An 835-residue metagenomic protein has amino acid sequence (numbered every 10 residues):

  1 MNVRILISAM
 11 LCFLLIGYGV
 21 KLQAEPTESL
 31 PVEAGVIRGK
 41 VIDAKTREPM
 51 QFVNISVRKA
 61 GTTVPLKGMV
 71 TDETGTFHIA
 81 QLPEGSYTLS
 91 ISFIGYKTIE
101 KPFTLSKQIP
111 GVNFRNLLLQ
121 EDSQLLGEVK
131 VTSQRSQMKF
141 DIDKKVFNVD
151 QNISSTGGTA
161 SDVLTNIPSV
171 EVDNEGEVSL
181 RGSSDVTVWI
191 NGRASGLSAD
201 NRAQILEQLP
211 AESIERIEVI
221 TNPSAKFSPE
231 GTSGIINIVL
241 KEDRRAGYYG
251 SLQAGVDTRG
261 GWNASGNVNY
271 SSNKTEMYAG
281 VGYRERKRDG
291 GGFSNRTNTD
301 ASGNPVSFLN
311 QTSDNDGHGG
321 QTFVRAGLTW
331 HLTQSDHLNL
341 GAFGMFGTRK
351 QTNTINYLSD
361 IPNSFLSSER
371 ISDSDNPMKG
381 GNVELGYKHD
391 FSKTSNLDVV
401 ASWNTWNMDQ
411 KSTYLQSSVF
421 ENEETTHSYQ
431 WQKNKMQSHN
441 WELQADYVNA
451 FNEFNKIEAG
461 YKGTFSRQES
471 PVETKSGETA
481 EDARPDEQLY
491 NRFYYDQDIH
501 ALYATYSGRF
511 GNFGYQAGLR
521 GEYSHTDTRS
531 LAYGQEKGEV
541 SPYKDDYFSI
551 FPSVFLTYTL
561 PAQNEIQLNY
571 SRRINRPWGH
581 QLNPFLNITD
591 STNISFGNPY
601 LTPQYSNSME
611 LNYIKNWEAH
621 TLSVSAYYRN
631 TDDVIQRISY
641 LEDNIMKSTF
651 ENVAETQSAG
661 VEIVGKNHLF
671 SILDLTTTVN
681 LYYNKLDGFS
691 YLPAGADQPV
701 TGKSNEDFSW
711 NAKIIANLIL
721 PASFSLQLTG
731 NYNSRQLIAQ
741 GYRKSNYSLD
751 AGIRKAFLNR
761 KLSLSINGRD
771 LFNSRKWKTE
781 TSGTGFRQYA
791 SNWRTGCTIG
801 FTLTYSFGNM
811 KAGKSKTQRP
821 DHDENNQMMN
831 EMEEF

Functional and structural regions predicted by a protein language model:
P26-E28, I42-T46, N54-R58, S92-I94 (+4 more regions): Short, acidic, small-residue-rich periplasmic hinge/interaction motif at the N-terminus of Gram-negative outer-membrane
A60-T76: Short, acidic Ser/Thr/Gly-rich low-complexity loop/linker segments typical of extracellular and cell-surface proteins
A80, A160, R193-T221: Short acidic/polar hinge/loop motifs at secondary-structure boundaries that mediate gating or recognition
N113-L118, A160-V163, R202-I205, V219 (+2 more regions): N-terminal periplasmic accessory domains that precede and gate Gram-negative outer-membrane beta-barrel machines
S161-S198: Extracytoplasmic beta-strand/coil segments of soluble accessory domains associated with Gram-negative outer-membrane
G260-R288, N304-N353, M378-Y387, V554: Transmembrane beta-barrel wall of Gram-negative outer-membrane proteins
N407, H525-D527, A562-N607, Y628-S648 (+1 more regions): Surface-exposed extracellular loop regions of Gram-negative outer-membrane beta-barrel proteins, predominantly
N440-Q444, R484-N491, F596-N598, T602 (+5 more regions): Outer membrane beta-barrel strand-and-loop segments of large Gram-negative receptors, especially TonB-dependent
